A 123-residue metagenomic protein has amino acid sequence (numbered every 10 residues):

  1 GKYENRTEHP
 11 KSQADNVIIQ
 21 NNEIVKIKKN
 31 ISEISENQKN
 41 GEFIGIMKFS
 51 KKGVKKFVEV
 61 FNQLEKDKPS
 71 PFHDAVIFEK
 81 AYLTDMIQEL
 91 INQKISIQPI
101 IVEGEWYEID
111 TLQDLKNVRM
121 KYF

Functional and structural regions predicted by a protein language model:
G1-L64: Conserved core of the sugar-phosphate nucleotidyltransferase
E36-F123: Conserved alpha/beta core of the MobA/IspD/sugar-nucleotide pyrophosphorylase nucleotidyltransferase superfamily
